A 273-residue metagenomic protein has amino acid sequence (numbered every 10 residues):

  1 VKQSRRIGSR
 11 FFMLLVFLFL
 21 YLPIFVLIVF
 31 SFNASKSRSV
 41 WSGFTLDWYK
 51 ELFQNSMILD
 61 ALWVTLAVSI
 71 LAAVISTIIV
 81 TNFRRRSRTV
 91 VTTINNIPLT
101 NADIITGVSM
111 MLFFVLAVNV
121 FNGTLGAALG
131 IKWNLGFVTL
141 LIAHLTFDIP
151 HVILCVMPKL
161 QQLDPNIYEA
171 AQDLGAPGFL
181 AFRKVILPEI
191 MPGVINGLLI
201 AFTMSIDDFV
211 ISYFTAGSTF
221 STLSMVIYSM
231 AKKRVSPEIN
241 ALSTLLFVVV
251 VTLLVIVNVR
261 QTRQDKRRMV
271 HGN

Functional and structural regions predicted by a protein language model:
V1-R6, V26, I70-N96, V108 (+2 more regions): Transmembrane-helix boundary motif in ABC transporter permease subunits
K2-F11, F83-S87, M157-Q172, F182-K184 (+1 more regions): C-terminal transmembrane helix and the adjacent membrane-cytosol boundary/short C-terminal tail of inner/organellar
K2-R5, W48-I58, I206-R263: Interhelical loop and adjacent transmembrane-helix boundary motif in polytopic membrane transport permeases
F11, I28, I58, L62 (+8 more regions): Hydrophobic alpha-helical elements at and bordering transmembrane segments of multi-pass membrane proteins
F11-F12, F17-I24, I149-K159, L163-P165 (+1 more regions): Transmembrane alpha-helices
L22-S56, Y213-S218, N273: Short membrane-interfacial helix/loop motifs at transmembrane-helix boundaries
F25-K36, V152, G193-Y228: Non-cytoplasmic
S37-S42, L46, E51, I104-L145 (+2 more regions): Membrane-interfacial helix termini and adjacent extracytoplasmic/periplasmic loops of multi-pass transporters
